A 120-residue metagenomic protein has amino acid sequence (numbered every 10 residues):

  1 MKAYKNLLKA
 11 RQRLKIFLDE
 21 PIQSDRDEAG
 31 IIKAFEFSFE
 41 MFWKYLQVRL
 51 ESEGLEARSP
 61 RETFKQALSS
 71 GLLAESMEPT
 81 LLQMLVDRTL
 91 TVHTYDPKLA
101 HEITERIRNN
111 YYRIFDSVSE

Functional and structural regions predicted by a protein language model:
M1-E120: Solvent-exposed interaction patches of small proteins and small membrane subunits
